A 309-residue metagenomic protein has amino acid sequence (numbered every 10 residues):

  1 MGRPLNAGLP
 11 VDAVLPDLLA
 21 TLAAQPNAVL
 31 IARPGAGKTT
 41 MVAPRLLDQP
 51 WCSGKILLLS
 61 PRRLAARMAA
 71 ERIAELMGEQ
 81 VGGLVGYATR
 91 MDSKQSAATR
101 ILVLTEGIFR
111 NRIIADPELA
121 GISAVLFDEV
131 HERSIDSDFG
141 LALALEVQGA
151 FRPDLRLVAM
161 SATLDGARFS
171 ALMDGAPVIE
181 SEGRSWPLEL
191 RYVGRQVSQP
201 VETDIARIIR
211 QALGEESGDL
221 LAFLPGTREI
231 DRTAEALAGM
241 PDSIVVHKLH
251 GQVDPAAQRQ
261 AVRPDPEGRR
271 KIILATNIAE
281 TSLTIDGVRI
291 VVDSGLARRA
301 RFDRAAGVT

Functional and structural regions predicted by a protein language model:
M1-T309: P-loop NTPase motor module signature
